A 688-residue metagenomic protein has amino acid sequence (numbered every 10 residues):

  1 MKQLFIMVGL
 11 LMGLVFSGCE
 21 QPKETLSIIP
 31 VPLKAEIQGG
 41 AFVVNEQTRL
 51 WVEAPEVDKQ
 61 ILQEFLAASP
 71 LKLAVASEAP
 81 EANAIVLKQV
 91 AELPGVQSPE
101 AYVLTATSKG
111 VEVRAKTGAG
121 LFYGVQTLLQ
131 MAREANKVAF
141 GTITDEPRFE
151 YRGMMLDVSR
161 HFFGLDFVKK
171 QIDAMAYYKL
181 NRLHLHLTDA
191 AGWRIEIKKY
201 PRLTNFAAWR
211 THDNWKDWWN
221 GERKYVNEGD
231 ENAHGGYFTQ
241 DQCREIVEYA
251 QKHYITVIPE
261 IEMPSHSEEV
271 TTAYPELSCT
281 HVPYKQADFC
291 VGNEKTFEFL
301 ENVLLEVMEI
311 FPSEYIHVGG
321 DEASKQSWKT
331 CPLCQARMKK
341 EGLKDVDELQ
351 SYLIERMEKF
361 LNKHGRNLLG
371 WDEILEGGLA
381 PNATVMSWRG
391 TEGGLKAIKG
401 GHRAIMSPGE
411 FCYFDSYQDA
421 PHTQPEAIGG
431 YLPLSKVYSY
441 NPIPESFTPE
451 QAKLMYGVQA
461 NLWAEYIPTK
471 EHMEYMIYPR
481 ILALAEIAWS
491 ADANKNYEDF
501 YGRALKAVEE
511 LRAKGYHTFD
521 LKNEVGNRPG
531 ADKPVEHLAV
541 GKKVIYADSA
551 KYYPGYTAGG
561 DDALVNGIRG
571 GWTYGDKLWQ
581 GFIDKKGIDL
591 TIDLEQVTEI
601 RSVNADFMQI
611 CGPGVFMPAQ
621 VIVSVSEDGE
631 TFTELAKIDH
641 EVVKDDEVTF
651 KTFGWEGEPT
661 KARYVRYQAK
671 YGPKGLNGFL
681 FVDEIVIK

Functional and structural regions predicted by a protein language model:
M1-S27: Bacterial Sec-dependent N-terminal signal peptides
C19-R152, N362, N367-W371, L375 (+6 more regions): Acidic, contiguous N-terminal accessory segments
D58, F162-G164, A190-E196, P264-V270 (+8 more regions): Flexible loop/turn segments at secondary-structure boundaries
P94-E298, V303-Y315, R356, F360 (+1 more regions): Feature activates predominantly on carbohydrate-active enzymes
V270, C279-P381, W388-L395: Active-site neighborhood of glycoside hydrolase catalytic domains
L368-E373, G378-A383, R389-P534: Flexible, acidic glycine-rich loops studded with aromatic residues
K533-R569: Predominantly extracellular/luminal regions of secreted and cell-surface proteins, especially disulfide-bonded
W572-A636, E647-K688: Aromatic, loop-rich ligand-recognition surfaces of beta-strand-rich domains
